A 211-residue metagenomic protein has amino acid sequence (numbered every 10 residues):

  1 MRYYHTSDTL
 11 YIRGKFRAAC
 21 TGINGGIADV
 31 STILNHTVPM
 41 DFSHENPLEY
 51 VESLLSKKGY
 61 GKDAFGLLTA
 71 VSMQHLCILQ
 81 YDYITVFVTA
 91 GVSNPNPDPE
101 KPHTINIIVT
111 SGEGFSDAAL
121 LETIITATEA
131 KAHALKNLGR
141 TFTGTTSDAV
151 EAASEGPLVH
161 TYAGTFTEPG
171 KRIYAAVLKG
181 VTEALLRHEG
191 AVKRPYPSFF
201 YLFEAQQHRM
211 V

Functional and structural regions predicted by a protein language model:
M1-V211: Alpha/propeptide regions of enzymes that mature by internal proteolysis
